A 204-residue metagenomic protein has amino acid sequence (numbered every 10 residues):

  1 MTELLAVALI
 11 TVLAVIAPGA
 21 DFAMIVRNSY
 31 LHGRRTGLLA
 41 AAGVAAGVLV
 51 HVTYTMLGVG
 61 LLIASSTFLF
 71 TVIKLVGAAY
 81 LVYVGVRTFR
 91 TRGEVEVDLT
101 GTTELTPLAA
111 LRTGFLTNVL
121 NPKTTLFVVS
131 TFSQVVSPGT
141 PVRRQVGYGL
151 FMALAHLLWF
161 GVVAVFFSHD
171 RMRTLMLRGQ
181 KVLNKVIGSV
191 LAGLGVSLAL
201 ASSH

Functional and structural regions predicted by a protein language model:
M1-T71, S130-F151: Juxtamembrane transmembrane-helix termini in multi-pass membrane transport proteins
L5, L9, E104, L108-L116 (+1 more regions): Alpha-helical membrane-protein architecture signal
V12, I16, L49-V50, V86 (+3 more regions): Hydrophobic/aromatic residues within the transmembrane alpha-helices of Major Facilitator Superfamily
R35-T113: Membrane helix-loop-helix hairpins that form the core translocation module of multi-pass transporters
V52-M56, L120-V129, I187-H204: Hydrophobic alpha-helical transmembrane segments in multi-pass integral membrane proteins
S65-E94, F151, A155-V163, T174-H204: Selective transmembrane alpha-helices of multi-pass membrane proteins
N118, P122-K123, L157, G161: Mid-bilayer segments of alpha-helical transmembrane spans in multi-pass integral membrane proteins that mediate
